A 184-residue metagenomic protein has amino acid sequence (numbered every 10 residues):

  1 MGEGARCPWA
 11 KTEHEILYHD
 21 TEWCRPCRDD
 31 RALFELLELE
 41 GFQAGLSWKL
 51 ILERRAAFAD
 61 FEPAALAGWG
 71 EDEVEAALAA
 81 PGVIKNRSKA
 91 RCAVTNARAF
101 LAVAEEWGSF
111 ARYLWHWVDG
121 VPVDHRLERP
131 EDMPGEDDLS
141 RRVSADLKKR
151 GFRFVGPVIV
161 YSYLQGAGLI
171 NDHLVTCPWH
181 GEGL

Functional and structural regions predicted by a protein language model:
M1-L184: HhH-family (HhH-GPD) DNA N-glycosylase catalytic core used in base-excision repair
